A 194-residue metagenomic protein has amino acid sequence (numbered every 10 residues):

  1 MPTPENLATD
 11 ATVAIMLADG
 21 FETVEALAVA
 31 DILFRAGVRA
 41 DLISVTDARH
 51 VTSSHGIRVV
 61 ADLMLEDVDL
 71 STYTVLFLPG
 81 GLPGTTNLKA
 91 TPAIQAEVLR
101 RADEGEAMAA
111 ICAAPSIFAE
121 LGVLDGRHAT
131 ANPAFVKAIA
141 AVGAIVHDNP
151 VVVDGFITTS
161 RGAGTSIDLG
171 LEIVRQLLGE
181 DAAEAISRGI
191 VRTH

Functional and structural regions predicted by a protein language model:
M1-M108, S116-E120, D125-G126, A138-D148 (+1 more regions): Extended, subdomain-level signal for the structured scaffold at the beginning of enzyme domains
C112: Catalytic, metal-anchored helix/loop core of enzyme active sites in primary metabolism
A129: Anionic-ligand binding patches
A134-V136: Short, acidic/turn-prone active-site loops that include or flank metal/cofactor- and phosphate-binding residues
V153: Cytochrome P450 catalytic-domain "roof"
